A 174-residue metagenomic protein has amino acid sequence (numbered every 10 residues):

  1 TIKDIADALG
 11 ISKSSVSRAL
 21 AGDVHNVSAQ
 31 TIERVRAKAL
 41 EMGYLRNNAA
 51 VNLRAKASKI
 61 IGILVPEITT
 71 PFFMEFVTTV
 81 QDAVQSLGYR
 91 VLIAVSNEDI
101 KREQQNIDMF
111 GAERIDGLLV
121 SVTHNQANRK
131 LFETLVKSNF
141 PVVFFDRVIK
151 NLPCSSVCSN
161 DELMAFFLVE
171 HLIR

Functional and structural regions predicted by a protein language model:
T1-A57: N-terminal helix-turn-helix DNA-binding module of bacterial transcription factors
K56-E170: Alpha-helical recognition/docking segments in bacterial nutrient-uptake and carbohydrate-utilization systems
L172-R174: A conserved helix-loop-strand patch within extracytoplasmic ligand-binding domains of the periplasmic binding
